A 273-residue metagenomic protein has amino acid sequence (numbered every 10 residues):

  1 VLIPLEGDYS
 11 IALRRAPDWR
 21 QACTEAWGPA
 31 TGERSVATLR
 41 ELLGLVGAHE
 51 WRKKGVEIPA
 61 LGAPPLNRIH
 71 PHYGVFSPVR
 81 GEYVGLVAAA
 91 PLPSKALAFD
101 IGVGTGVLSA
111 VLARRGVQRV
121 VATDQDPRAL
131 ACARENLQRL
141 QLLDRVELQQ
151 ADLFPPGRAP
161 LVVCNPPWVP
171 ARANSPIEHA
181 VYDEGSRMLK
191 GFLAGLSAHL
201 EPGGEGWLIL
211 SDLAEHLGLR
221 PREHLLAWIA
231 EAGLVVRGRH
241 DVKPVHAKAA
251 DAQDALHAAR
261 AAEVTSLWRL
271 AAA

Functional and structural regions predicted by a protein language model:
V1-E57: N-terminal auxiliary segments of SAM/dcSAM-dependent transferases
R40-L92: Class I SAM-dependent transferase core
R80-C164, P170-N174: Conserved SAM/SAH cofactor-binding pocket of Class I
W168-V169, S186, S211-H216: Short "lid" loop at the C-terminus of a central beta-strand within the Rossmann-like core of SAM-dependent
I177-E201: Glycine-rich S-adenosyl-L-methionine
G204-L210: Conserved beta-strand signature within the Rossmann-like core of class I S-adenosyl-L-methionine
L213-L225: Conserved class I S-adenosyl-L-methionine
L225-A272: Class I S-adenosyl-L-methionine
